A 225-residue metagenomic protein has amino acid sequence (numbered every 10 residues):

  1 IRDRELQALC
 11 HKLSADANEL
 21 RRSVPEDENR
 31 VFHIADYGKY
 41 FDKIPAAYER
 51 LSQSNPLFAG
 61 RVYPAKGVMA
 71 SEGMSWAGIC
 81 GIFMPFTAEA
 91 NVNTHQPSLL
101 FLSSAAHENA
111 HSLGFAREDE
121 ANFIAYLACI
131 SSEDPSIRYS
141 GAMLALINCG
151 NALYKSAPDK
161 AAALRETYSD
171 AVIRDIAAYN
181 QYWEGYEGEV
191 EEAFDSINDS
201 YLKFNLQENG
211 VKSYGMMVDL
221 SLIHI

Functional and structural regions predicted by a protein language model:
I1-A88: Contiguous, non-catalytic segments that form substrate-binding/exosite surfaces or channel walls
R2-D3, H33-Y37, N91-H95, N109-L113 (+1 more regions): Second-shell loop/turn segments in exported
A17, R21-V24, A116, A128 (+2 more regions): A generic secondary-structure signal for well-formed alpha-helical elements
E89-S104, F115: Short pre-active-site segment immediately N-terminal to the catalytic Zn-binding motif
S103-F115, N122, Y126: Active-site recognition of the HExxH zinc-binding catalytic motif
N122-I130, P135-N205: Metalloprotease/metallohydrolase-associated module, dominated by Zn2+-dependent proteases
Y214, L220: Active-site-proximal helix/loop microenvironment of the serine DD-peptidase/beta-lactamase transpeptidase fold
I223-I225: Conserved small/polar residues in nucleotide/adenosyl-binding loops
